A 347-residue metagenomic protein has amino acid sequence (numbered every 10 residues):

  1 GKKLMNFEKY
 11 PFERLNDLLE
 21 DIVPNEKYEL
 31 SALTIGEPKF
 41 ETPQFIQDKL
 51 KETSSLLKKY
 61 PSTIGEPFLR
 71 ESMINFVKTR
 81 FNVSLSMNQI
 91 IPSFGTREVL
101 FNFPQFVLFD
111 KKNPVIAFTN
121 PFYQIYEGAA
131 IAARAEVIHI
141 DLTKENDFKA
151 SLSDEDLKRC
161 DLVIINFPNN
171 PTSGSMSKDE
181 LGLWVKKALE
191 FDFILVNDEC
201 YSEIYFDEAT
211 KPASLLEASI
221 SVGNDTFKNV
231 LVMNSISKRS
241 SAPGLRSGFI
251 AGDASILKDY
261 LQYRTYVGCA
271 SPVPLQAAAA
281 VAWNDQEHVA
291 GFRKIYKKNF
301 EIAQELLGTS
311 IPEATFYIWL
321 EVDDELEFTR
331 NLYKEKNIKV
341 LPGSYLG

Functional and structural regions predicted by a protein language model:
G1-P11, D21-E52, F68, K78 (+1 more regions): PLP-dependent class I/II
L57, S72-N75, T79: Glycine-rich loop-to-alpha-helix module at the N-terminal edge of alpha/beta enzyme cores
Y60-S62: Membrane-proximal lumenal/periplasmic loop motifs of glycosylation machinery
I64-P67, E71: Glycosyltransferase donor-sugar binding loop
